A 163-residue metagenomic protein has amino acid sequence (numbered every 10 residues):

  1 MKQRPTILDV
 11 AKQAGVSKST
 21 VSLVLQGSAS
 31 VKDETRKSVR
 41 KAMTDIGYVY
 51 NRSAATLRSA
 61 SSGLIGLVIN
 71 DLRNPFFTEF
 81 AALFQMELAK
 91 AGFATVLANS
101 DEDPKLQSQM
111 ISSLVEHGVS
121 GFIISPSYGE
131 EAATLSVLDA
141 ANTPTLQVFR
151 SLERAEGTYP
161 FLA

Functional and structural regions predicted by a protein language model:
M1-K2, A60-A163: Alpha-helical recognition/docking segments in bacterial nutrient-uptake and carbohydrate-utilization systems
M1-S61: N-terminal helix-turn-helix DNA-binding module of bacterial transcription factors
